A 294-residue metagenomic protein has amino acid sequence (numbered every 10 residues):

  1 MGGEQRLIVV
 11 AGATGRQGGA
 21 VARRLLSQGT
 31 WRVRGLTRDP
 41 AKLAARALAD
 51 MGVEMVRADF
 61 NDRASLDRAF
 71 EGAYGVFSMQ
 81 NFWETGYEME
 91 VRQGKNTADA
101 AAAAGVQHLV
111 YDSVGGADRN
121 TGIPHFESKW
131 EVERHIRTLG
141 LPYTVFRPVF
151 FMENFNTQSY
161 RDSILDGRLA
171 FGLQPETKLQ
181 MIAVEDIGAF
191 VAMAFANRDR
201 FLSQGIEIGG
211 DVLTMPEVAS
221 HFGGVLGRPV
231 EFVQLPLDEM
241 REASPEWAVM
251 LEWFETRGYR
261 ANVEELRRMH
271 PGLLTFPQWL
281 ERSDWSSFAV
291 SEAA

Functional and structural regions predicted by a protein language model:
G2, R24, L226, L237-A294: A hydrophobic C-terminal alpha-helical subdomain
G2-A47, N61-A64, R68-E71, N81-V91 (+4 more regions): Oxidoreductase cofactor-interface core, primarily capturing Rossmann-like NAD(P)-dependent enzymes
G52-V53, Y143: Short, conserved active-site loop motifs that form the nucleotide-linked donor/cofactor pocket
A58: Cofactor-binding loops of NAD(P)H-dependent oxidoreductases, dominated by short-chain dehydrogenase/reductases
F77-Q80, S287: Short amphipathic alpha-helical segments enriched in hydrophobics
V233-L235: Flexible, glycine/charged-enriched surface loops at secondary-structure junctions
